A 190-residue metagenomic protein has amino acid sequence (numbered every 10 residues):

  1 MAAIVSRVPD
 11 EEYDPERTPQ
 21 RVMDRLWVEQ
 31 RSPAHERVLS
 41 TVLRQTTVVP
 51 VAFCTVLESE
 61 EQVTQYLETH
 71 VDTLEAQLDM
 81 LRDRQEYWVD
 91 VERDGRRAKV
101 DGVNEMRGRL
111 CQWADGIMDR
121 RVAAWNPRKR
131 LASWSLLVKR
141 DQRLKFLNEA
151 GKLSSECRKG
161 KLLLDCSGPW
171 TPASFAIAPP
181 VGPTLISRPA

Functional and structural regions predicted by a protein language model:
M1-A190: An interfacial alpha-helical scaffold signature
